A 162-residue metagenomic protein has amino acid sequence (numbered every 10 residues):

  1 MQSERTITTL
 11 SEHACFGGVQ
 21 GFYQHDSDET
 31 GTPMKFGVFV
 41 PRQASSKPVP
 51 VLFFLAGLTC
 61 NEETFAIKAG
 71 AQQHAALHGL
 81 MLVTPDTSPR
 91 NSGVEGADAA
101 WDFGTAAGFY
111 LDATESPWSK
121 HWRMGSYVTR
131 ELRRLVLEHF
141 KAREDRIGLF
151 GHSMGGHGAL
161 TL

Functional and structural regions predicted by a protein language model:
Q2-L162: Non-catalytic cap/lid and distal C-terminal segments of serine-dependent acyl enzymes
